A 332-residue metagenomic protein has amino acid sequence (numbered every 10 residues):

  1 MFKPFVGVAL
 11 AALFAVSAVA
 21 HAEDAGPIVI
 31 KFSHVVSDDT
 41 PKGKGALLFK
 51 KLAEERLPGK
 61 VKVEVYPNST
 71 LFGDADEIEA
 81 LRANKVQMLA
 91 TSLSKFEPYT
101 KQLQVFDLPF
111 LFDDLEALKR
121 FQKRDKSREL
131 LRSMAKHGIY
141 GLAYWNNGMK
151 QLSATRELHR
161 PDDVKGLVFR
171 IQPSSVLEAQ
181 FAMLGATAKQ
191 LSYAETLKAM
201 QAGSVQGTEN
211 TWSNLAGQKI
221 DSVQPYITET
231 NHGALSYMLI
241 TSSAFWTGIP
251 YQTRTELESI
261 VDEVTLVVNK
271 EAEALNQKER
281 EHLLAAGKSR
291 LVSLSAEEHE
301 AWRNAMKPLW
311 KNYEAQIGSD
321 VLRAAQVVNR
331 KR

Functional and structural regions predicted by a protein language model:
M1-V29: Short, low-complexity disordered leader/linker segments with a strong preference for bacterial N-terminal type II
E23-A117, D125-R332: N-terminal secretory/targeting leader peptides
Q122: Active-site-adjacent segment of FAD-dependent monooxygenases/related oxidoreductases
